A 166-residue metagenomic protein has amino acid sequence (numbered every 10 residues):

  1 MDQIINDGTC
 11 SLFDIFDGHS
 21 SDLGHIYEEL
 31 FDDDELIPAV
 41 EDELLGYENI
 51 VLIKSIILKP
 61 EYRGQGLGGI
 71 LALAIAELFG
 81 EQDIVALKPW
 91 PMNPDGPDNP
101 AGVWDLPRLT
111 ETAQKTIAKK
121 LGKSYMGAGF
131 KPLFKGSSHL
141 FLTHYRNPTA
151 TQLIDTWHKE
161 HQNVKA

Functional and structural regions predicted by a protein language model:
M1-R63, A74-A166: Non-catalytic substrate-recognition and accessory regions of acyl/acetyltransferase enzymes
G66-G68: Glycine-rich phosphate-binding loop
L71: Hydrophobic positions on the alpha1 helix immediately C-terminal to the Walker A/P-loop
